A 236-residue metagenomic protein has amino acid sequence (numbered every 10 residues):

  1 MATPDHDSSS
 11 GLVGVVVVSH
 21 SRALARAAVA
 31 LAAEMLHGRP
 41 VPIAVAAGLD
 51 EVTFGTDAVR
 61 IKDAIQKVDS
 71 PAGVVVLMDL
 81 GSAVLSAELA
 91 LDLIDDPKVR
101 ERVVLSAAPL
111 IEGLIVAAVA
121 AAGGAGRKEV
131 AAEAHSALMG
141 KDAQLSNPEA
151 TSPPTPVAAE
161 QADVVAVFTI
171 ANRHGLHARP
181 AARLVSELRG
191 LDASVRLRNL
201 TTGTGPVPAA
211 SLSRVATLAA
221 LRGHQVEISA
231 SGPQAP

Functional and structural regions predicted by a protein language model:
M1-T204, A209-A220, E227, S231-Q234: N-terminal loops that bind phosphate or other acidic moieties and the adjacent beta-alpha structural core
